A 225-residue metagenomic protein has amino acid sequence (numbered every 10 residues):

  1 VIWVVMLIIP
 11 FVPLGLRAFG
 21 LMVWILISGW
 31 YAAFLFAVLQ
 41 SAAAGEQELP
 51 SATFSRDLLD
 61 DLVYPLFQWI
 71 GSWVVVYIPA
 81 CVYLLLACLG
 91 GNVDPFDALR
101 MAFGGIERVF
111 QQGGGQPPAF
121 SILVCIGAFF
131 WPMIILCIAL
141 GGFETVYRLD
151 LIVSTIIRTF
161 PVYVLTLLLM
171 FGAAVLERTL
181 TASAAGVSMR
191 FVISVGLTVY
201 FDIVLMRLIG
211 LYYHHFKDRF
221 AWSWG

Functional and structural regions predicted by a protein language model:
V1-I9, F36-D57, F220-G225: N-terminal juxtamembrane cytosolic/stromal segments of multi-pass membrane proteins
V1-L14, L169-A173: Hydrophobic alpha-helical transmembrane segments of multi-pass membrane transport/permease proteins
M6-P10, V75, A128-F129: Hydrophobic alpha-helical transmembrane segments of integral membrane proteins, especially lipid-exposed positions
P13-Q47, C81-D150, V162-L167, F171 (+1 more regions): Selective recognition of hydrophobic, aromatic-rich stretches within alpha-helical transmembrane segments of polytopic
P50-F67, R148-F160: Membrane-interface segments at loop-to-transmembrane junctions
L66-I78: Selective transmembrane-helix segments that form parts of the transport pathway or gating/packing helices in multipass
